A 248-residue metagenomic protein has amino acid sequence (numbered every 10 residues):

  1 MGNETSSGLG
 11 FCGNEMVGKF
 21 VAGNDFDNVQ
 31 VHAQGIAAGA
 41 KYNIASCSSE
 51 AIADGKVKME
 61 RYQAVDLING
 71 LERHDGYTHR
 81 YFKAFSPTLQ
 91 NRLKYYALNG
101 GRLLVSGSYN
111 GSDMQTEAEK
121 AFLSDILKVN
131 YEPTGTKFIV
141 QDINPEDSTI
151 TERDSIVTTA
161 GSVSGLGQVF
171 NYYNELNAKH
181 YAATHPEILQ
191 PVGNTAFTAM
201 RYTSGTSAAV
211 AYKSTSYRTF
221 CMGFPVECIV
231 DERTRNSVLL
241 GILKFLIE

Functional and structural regions predicted by a protein language model:
M1-N28, E152-N174: Short N-terminal secondary-structure initiator segments
M1-S6, G13, Q115, A121-T136 (+1 more regions): Extracellular ligand-binding/catalytic regions of CAZymes and related secreted enzymes and adhesion modules
M1-T5, C47-S49, L67-E72, N99 (+4 more regions): Active-site-proximal beta-strand/loop segments in catalytic clefts of secreted hydrolases
S6, G39, N43, M59 (+4 more regions): Intrinsically disordered, low-complexity, compositionally biased regions/tails
G10-F122: Helical hinge/lid and interdomain linker segments adjacent to catalytic or ligand-binding clefts that mediate domain
K19, K41, K56-R61, R80 (+7 more regions): Surface-exposed charge patches in extracellular/virion surface proteins
A33-A38, E187-G193, Y212-K213: Short, conserved catalytic or adaptor-binding loops enriched in Gly and charged residues
V105-A208: An acidic, glycine-rich "communication" segment
